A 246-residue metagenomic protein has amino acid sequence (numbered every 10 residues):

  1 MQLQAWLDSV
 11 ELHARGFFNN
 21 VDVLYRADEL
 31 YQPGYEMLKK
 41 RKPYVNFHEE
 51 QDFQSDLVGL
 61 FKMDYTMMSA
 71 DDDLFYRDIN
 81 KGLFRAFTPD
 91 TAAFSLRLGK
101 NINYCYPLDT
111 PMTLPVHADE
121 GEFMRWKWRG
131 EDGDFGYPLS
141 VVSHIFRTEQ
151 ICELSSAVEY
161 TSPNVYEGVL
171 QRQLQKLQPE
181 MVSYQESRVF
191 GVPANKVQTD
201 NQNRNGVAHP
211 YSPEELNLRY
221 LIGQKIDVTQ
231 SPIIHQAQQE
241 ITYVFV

Functional and structural regions predicted by a protein language model:
M1-A14: Short, well-formed alpha-helical segments that are part of the catalytic scaffolds of diverse glycosyltransferases
F17-L30: Short beta-strand/loop segment that forms part of the nucleotide-sugar
L30-L38: Acidic helix N-cap motif at the loop->helix transition within catalytic regions of sugar-transfer enzymes
H48-F61: Glycine-rich, basic loop-to-helix element that forms the pyrophosphate-binding segment of sugar-nucleotide handling
M63-L74: Short beta-strand-to-loop acidic/aromatic patch adjacent to the donor-nucleotide binding site
D73-R85: Acidic donor-binding/catalytic loop of UDP-sugar-dependent glycosyltransferases, especially processive GT2
L83-E159, V197: Conserved catalytic core of nucleotide-sugar-dependent glycosyltransferases
E149, E153-V246: C-terminal catalytic/acceptor-binding lobe
